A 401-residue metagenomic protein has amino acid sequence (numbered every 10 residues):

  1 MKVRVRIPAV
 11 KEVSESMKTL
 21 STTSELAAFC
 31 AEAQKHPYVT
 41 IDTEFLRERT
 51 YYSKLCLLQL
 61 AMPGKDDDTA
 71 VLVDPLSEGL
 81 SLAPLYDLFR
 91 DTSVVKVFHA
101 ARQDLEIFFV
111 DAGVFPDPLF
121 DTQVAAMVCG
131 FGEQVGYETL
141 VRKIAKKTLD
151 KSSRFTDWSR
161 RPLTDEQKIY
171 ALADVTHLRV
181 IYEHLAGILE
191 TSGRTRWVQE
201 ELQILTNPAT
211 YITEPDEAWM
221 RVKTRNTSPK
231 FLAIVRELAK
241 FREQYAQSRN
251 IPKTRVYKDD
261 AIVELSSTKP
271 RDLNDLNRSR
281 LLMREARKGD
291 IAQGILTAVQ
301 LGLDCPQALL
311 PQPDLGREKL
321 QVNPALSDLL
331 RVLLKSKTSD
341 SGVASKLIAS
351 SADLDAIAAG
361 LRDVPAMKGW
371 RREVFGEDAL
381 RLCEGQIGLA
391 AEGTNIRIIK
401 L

Functional and structural regions predicted by a protein language model:
V5-V39, T43: N-terminal accessory regions of nucleic-acid-interacting proteins
T19, Q59-R179, A186, L205-T206: Active-site-proximal helix-loop-helix substrate-binding element of RNase H-like nuclease domains
K35-H36, I41-Y52, G79-A83, D91: An N-terminal domain-cap segment
L46, V124-V128, D260-E264: Conserved short loop/turn motifs at secondary-structure junctions
R47, C56-Q59: Residues that scaffold, gate, or flank divalent-cation-dependent active/transport sites
T50-K54, L72-D74: Short, glycine/acidic-enriched capping/hinge loops at junctions between secondary-structure elements
D165, L185-L401: Accessory DNA-binding and partner-docking regions appended to nucleic-acid-acting proteins, especially the terminal
